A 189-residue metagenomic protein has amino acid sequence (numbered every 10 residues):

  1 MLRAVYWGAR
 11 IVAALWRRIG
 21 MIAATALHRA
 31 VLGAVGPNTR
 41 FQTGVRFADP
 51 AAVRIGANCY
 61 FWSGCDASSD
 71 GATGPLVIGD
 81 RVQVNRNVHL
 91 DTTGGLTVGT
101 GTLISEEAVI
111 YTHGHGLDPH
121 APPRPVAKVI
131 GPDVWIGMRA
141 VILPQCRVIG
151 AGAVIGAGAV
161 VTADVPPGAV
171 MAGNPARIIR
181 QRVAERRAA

Functional and structural regions predicted by a protein language model:
M1-N38, G101, H120, D133 (+3 more regions): Terminal amphipathic alpha-helical/low-complexity segments used for targeting or macromolecular assembly
A13, V45-R46, G116: Short histidine/acidic/glycine/proline-rich micro-motifs that form metal- and phosphate-coordinating active-site loops
H28, H89, H113-H115, H120: Histidine (H) residue identity feature
P37, Q42-T43, G56-A57, W62-S63 (+16 more regions): Left-handed beta-helix
A48-P50: Short, contiguous, helix-prone interaction/anchoring segments in small proteins
A52-R54: Short, T/G/N/S-enriched strand-turn elements that build extracellular solenoid repeat scaffolds
D66, G114-G116, A184: Short, acidic/turn-prone active-site loops that include or flank metal/cofactor- and phosphate-binding residues
P119-A127: Regulatory activation segment
